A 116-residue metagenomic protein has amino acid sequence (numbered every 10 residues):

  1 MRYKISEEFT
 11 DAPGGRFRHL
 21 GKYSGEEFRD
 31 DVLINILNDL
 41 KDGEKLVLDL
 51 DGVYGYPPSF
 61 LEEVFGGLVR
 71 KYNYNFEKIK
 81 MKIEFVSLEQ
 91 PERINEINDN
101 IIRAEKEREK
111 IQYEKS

Functional and structural regions predicted by a protein language model:
M1-F9: Short beta-strand/loop segment at the start of cytosolic alpha/beta domains
E8-E44, L48-D99: Amphipathic alpha-helical interaction surfaces in cytosolic regulatory modules
N35, R108-S116: Extended, charge-rich low-complexity interaction segments
N100-K110: A polyampholytic, Gly/Pro-enriched intrinsically disordered region
